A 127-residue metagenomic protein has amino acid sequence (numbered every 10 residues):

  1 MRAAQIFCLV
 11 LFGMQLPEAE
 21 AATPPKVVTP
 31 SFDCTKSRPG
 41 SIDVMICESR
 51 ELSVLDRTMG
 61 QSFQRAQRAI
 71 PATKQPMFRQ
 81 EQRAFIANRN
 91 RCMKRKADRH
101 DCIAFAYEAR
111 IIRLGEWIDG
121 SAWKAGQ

Functional and structural regions predicted by a protein language model:
R2-L9, E18: Sec-dependent signal peptide recognition, specifically the positively charged N-region followed immediately by
A19-Q127: N-terminal alpha-helical modules
